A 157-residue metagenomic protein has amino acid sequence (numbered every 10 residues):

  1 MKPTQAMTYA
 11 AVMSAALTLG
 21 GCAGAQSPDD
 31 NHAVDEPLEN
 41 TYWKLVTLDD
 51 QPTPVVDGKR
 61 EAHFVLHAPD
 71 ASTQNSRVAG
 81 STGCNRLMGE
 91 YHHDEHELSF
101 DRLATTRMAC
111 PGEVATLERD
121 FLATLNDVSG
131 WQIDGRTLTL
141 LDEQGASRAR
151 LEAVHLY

Functional and structural regions predicted by a protein language model:
K2-T8, C22-Y157: Lipid interaction determinants
A10-G20: Bacterial N-terminal signal peptides
